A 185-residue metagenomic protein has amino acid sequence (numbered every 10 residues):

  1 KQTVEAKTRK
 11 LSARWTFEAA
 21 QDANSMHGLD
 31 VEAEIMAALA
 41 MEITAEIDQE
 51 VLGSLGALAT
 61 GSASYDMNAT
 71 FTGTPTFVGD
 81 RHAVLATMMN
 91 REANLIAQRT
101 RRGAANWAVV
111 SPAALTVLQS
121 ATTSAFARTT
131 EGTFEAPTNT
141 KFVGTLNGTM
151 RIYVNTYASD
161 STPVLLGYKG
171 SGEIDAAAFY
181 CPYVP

Functional and structural regions predicted by a protein language model:
K1-A20, N24, L29-A33, A37 (+1 more regions): Sequence/fold signature of self-assembling virion shell proteins
W15-F17, D22, M26-R91: Alpha-helical scaffold segments that mediate packing/assembly in large oligomeric complexes
I47-P75, P112, V154-T162, L166-D175 (+1 more regions): Basic polyanion-binding and macromolecular-assembly surfaces
S64-F134: Extended, solvent-exposed, turn-rich assembly/linker loops in the middle of proteins
